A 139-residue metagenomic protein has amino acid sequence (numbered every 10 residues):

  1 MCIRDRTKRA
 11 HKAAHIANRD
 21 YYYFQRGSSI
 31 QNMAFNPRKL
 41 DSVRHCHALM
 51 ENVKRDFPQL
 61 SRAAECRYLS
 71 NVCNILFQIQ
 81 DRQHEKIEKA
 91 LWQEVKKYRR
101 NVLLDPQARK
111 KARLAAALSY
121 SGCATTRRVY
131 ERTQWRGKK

Functional and structural regions predicted by a protein language model:
M1-I3: Conserved small/polar residues in nucleotide/adenosyl-binding loops
D5-T7: Hydrophobic residues within well-ordered alpha-helices
K12-H45: Nucleotide-sugar-dependent glycosyltransferase catalytic core
G27, V53-F57, Q78-Q83: Secondary-structure edge/capping motif, primarily at the C-terminal ends of alpha-helices and the immediately following
S42-N52, L91-R99: Amphipathic alpha-helices of TPR/Sel1-like and other helical repeat/solenoid scaffolds
Q59-R67: All-alpha amphipathic helical-bundle segments outside canonical DNA-binding/catalytic cores that form hydrophobic
C66-F77: Amphipathic alpha-helical repeat scaffolds of TPR domains
D81-K139: Membrane-interface aromatic/basic loop that binds lipid-linked glycans or pyrophosphate carriers, typified by
